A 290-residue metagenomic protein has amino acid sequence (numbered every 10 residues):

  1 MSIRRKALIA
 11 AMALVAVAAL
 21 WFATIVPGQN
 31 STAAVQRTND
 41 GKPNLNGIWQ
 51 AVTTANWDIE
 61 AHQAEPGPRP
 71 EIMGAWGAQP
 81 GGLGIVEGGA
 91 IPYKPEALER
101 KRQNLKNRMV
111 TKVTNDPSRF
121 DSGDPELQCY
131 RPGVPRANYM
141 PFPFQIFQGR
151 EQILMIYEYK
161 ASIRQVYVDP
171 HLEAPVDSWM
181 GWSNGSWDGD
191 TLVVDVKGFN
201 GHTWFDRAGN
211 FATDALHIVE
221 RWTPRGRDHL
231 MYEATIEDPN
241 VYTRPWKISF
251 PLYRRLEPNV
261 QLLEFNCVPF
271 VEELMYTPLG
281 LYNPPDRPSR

Functional and structural regions predicted by a protein language model:
S2-R290: PEST-like low-complexity, intrinsically disordered acidic/proline/serine-rich tracts that flank trafficking/processing
